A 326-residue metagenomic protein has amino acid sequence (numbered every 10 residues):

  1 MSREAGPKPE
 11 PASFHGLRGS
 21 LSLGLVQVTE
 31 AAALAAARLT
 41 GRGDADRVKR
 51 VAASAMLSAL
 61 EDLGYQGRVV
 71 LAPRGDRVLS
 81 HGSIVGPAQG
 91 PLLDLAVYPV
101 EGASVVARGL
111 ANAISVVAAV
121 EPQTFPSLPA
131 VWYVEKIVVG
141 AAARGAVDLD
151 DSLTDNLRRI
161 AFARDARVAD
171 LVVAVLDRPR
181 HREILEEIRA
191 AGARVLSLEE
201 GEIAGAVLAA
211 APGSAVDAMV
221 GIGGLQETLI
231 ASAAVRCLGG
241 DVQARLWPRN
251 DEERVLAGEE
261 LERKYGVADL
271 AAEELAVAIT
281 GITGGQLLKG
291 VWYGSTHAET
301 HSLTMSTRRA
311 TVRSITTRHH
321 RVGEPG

Functional and structural regions predicted by a protein language model:
S2-A96, R158, F162, I203-A204 (+3 more regions): N-terminal subdomain of lithium-sensitive/metallo-dependent phosphomonoesterases centered on the IMPase/IPPase/PAP
V69-P73, L95-V97, V106-R108, S127-L128 (+5 more regions): General beta-strand structural signal in soluble alpha/beta enzymes
G90-E101, V105-F125: DPxDG-like acidic metal-binding loop motif
R108-L110, P129-A130, E183-R189, L208-A211 (+2 more regions): Short acidic, glycine/serine/threonine-rich loops at helix termini
P122-S197, Q286, E299-L303, R308-G323: Acidic beta-strand-loop-alpha-helix segment within the catalytic core of divalent metal-dependent phosphate-processing
E187-G192, A211-S214, A234-G239, V291-A298 (+1 more regions): Short, solvent-exposed amphipathic alpha-helical segments in soluble enzyme and RNA/protein-processing domains
E202, A211-Q243: Glycine-rich phosphate-binding loop
R249-L287: A two-mode feature
